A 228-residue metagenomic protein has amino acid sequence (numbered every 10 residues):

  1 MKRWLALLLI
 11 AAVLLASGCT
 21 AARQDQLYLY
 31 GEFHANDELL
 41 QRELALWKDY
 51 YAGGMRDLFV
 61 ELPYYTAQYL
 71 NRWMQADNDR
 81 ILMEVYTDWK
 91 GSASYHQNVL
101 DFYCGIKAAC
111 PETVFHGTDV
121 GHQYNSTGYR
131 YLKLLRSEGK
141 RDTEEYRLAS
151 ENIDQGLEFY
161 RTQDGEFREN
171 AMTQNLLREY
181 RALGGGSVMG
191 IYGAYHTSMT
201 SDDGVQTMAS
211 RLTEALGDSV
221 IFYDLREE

Functional and structural regions predicted by a protein language model:
K2-I10: Sec-dependent signal peptide recognition, specifically the positively charged N-region followed immediately by
L9, V13-C19: Hydrophobic core
T20-E228: Compositional signal for N-terminal targeting/processing segments
